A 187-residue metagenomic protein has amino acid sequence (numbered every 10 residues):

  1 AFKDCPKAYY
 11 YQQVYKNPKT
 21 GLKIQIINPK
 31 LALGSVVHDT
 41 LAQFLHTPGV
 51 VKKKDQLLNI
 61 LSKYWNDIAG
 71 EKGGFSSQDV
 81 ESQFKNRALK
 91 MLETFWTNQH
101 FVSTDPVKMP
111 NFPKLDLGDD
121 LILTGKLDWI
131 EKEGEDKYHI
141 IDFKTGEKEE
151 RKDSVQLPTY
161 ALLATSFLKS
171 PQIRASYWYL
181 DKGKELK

Functional and structural regions predicted by a protein language model:
F2-K7, I122-K126: Short, flexible loop/turn motifs enriched in small residues
D4-P18, K23-G49, K85, L89: Nuclease catalytic cores
P6-K16, A32-V36, K52-K72, S170-L180: Short, compositionally biased low-complexity segments
Q12-Q13, D39, Q43, K90 (+4 more regions): Residue-level signal for well-ordered alpha-helical scaffold segments within enzymatic catalytic domains
Y15, L41-G49, W96, E131 (+2 more regions): Hydrophobic/aromatic-lined pockets within catalytic cores
K23-L31, Q78, G146-R151: Short, charged/polar micro-motifs that form catalytic or ligand-binding hotspots
V36-F112, D116-L117: A non-catalytic, helix-rich entry segment at domain boundaries
N111-K187: Mg2+/Mn2+-dependent nuclease catalytic core
